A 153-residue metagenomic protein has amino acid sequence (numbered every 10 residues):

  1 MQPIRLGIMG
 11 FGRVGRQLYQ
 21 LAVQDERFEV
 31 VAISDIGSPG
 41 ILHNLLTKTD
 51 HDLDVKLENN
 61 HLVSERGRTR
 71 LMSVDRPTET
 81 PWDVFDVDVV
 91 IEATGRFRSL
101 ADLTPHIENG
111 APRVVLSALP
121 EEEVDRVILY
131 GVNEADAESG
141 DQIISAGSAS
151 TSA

Functional and structural regions predicted by a protein language model:
M1-A153: N-terminal Rossmann-like NAD(P) cofactor-binding subdomain of oxidoreductases, focused on the glycine-rich
